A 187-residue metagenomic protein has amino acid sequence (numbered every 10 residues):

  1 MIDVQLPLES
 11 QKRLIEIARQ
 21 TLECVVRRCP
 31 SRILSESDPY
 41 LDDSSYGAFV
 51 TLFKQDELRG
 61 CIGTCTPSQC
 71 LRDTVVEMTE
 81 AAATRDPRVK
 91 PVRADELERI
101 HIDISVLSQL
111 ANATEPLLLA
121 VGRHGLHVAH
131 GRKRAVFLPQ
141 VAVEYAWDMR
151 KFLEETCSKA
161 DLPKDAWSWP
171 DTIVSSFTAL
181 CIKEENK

Functional and structural regions predicted by a protein language model:
M1-K187: Basic nucleic-acid-binding interfaces
